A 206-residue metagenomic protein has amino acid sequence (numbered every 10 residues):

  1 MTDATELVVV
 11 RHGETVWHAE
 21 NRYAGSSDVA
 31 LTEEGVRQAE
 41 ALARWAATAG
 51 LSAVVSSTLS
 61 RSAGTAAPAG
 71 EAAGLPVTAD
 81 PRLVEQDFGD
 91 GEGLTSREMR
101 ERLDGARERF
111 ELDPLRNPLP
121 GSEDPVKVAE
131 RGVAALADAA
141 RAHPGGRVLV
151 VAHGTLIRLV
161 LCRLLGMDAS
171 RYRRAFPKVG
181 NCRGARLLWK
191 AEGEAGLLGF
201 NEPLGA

Functional and structural regions predicted by a protein language model:
T2, A47-G50, A139-G146: Glycine-rich phosphate-binding loop signature in dinucleotide/nucleotide-binding domains
T2-V8, A53: Extreme N-terminal starter segment of soluble prokaryotic enzymes
L7, G146-G154: Generic beta-sheet signal
V8, T78-D80, L198: General small-molecule cofactor/ligand-binding pocket signal
E14-E71, L115-G132: Loop-to-helix element that buttresses phosphate recognition and phosphoryl-transfer chemistry
A41-R107: Phosphate-coordination/substrate-recognition cap region in phosphate-metabolizing enzymes
D168-E194: Domain-level recognition of soluble alpha/beta enzyme cores, biased toward histidine phosphatases/phosphomutases
A195-A206: Acidic, His/Gly-rich catalytic cores of divalent-metal-dependent hydrolytic chemistry
